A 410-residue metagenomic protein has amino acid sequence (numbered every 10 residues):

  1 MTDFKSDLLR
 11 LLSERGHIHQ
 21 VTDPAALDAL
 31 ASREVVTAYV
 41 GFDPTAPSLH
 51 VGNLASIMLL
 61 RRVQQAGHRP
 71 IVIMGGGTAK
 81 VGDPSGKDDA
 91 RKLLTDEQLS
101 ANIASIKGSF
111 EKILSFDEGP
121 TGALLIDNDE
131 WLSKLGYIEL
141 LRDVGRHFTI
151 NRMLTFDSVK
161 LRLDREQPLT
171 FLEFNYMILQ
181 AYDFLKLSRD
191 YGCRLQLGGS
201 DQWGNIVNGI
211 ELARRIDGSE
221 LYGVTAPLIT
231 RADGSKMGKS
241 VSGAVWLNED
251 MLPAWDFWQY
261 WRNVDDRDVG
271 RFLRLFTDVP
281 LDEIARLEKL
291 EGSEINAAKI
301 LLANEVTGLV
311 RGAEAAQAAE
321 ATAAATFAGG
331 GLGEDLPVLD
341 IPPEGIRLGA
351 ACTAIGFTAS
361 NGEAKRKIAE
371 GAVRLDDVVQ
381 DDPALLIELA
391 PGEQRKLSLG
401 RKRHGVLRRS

Functional and structural regions predicted by a protein language model:
M1-Q202, V207-I210, D217-Y222, S235: NTP-dependent nucleotidyl-transfer catalytic core
R214-S410: Conserved nucleotide- and phosphate/pyrophosphate-binding catalytic cores in adenylate/nucleotidyl-handling enzymes
